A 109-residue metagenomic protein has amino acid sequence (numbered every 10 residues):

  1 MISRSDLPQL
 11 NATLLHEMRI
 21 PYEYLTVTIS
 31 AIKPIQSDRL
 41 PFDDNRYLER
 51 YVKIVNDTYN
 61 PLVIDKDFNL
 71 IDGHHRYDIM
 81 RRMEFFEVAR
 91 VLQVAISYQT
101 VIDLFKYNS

Functional and structural regions predicted by a protein language model:
M1-Q93, V101, K106-N108: Short, charged/polar connector segments at secondary-structure boundaries
